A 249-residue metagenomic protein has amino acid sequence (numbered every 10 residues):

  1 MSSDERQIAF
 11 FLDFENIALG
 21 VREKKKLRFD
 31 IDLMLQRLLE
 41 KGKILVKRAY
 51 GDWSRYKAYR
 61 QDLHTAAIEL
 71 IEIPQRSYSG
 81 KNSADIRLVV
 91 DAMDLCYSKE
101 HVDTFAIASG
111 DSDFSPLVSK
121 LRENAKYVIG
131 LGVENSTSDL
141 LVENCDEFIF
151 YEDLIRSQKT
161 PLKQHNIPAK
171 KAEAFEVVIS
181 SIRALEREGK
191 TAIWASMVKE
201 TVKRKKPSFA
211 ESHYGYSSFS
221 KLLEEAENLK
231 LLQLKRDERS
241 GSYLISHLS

Functional and structural regions predicted by a protein language model:
M1-D4, E152-A172: Intrinsically disordered, low-complexity linkers and terminal tails enriched in Pro/Gly and often acidic or mixed-charge
M1-Y97, L117-S119, Y127: Domain-level signal for Mg2+-assisted phosphodiester chemistry and nucleotide/NA-binding surfaces in nucleic-acid
Y50-D52, D103-G110, L117, L121 (+1 more regions): Acidic beta-strand-to-loop metal/phosphate-binding motif
Y56-R60, V133-L141: Short, glycine/polar-rich helix-capping loops at beta-to-alpha or helix-loop-helix junctions that flank or form
A66, N124, E143-C145: Short, structured coil segments at secondary-structure junctions
L70, F105, V128, F148-I149: Short, well-ordered beta-strand core segments
L131, P161-S249: N-terminal regulatory modules in eukaryotic regulatory proteins
T137-R156: Contiguous mid-protein beta-loop-alpha structural module that forms a pocket-lining wall or clamp of enzyme active
